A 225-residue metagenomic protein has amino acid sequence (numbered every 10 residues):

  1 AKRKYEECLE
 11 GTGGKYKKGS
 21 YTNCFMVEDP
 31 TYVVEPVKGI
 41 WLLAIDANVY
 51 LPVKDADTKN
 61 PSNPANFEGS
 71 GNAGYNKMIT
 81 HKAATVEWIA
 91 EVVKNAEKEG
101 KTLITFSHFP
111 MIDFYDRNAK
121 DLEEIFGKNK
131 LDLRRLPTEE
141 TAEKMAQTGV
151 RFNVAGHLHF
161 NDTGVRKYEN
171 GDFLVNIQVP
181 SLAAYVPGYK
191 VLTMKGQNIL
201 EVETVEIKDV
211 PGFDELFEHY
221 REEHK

Functional and structural regions predicted by a protein language model:
A1-E87: Extended active-site neighborhood of metal-dependent phosphoesterases/phosphodiesterases
C24-V27, V34-K38, E97-K98, M145-T148 (+2 more regions): Extracellular/periplasmic catalytic domains that process cell-envelope and extracellular macromolecules
Y32, W41, L103, L174 (+1 more regions): Residue-level detector of short, conserved catalytic/binding motifs and their immediate flanks
D46-A47, F106-M111, H157-L158: Short, well-ordered beta-to-alpha junction loops that form the rim of enzyme active sites and present histidine/acidic
Y50-K54, I112-D116, N161-G164, A184-P187 (+1 more regions): Short catalytic/ligand-binding loop motif for oxyanion handling, primarily in non-cytosolic enzymes, centered on
F67-I89, A96-V150: Active-site-proximal segments of metal-dependent phosphoesterases and phosphodiesterases across multiple
D121-T204: Conserved beta-sheet core of the metallophosphoesterase superfamily
K195-K225: A short C-terminal boundary segment appended to hydrolase-like catalytic domains
